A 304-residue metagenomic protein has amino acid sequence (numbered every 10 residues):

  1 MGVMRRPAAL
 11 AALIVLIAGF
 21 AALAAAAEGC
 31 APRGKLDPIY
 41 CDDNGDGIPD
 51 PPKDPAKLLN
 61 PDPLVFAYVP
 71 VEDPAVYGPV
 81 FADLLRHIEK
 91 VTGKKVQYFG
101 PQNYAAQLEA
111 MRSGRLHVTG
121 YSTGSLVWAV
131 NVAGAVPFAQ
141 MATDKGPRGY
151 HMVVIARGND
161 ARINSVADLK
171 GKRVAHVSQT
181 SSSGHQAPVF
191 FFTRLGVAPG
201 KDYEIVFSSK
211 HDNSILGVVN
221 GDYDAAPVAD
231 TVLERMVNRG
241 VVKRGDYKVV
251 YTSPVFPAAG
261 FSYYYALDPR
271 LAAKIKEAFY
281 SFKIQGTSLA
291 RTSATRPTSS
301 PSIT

Functional and structural regions predicted by a protein language model:
V3, L23-A106, A290-T304: N-terminal hydrophobic or amphipathic helices and topogenic motifs
A11-A22: Bacterial N-terminal signal peptides
F66-E89, P101, G124, D144-L216 (+3 more regions): Bilobed "Venus flytrap"/periplasmic-binding protein-like clamshell domains and structurally analogous long
V69, D144-V153, V241-K283, T287-T304: Periplasmic-binding protein-like
F99-V136, L233-N238: Pocket-flanking alpha-helical
M111-R112, L169, V218-V219, F261 (+1 more regions): Hydrophobic residues within well-ordered alpha-helices
T123-A133, F191-R194, V219-N220, D224-R244: A ligand-binding cleft/hinge motif common to bilobed small-molecule-binding domains
A135-P147: A structural signal for short loop-to-beta-strand junctions that line the ligand-binding cleft of periplasmic/secreted
